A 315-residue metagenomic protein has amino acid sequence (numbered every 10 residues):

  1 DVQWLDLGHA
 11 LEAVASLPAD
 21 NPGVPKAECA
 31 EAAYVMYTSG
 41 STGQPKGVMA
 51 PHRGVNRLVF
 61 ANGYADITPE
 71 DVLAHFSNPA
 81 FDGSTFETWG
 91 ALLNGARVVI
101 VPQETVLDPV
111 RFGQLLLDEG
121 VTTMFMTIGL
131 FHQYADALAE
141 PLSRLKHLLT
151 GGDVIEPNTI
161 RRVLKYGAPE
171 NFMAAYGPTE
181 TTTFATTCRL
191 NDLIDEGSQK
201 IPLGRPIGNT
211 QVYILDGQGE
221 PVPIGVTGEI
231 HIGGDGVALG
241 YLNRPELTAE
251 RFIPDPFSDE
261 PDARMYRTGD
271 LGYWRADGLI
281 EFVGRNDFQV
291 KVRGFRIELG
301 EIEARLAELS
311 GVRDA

Functional and structural regions predicted by a protein language model:
D1-P25, V55, N171-A174, R189-A315: AMP-dependent adenylate-forming
L11, A96-L117, F125-L130, V154-I155 (+1 more regions): ATP-dependent adenylate-forming carboxylate-activation enzymes
D20-Y37, Q44, I67-L73, P79 (+1 more regions): Conserved pre-ATP/AMP-binding loop-to-beta segment of ANL
A32, S77-S84, E104, T179 (+1 more regions): Conserved AMP-binding
Y34, H75, I100, M126 (+4 more regions): A structural signal for the hydrophobic beta-strands that form the central parallel beta-sheet of Rossmann-like
K46-A74, D82-T122, C188, D192: Conserved AMP-binding/adenylation subdomain of ANL enzymes
L93-A96, V121-F125, F131, A135-P202 (+1 more regions): Gly/Ser/Thr-rich phosphate-binding loop
